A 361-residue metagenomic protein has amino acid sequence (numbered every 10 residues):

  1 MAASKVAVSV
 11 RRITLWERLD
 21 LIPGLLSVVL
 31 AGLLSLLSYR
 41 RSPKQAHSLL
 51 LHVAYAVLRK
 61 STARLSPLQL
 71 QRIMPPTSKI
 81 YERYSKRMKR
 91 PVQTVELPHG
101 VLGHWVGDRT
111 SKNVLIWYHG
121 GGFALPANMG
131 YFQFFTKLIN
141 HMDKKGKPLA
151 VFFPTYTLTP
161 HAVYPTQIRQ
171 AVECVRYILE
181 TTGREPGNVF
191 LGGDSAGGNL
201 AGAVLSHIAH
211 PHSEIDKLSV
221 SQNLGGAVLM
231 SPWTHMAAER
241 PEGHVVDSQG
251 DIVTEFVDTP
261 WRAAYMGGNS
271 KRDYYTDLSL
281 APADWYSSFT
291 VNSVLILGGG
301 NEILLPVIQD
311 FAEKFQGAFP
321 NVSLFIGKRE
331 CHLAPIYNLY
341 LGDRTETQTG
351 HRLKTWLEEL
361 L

Functional and structural regions predicted by a protein language model:
A2-W105: A glycine/proline-hinged amphipathic helix-loop "lid/cap" segment that gates access to hydrophobic ligand pockets
V101-K112, A281-Y286: Short beta-strand-to-loop junctions in surface cap/lid or active-site-entrance loops
H104, F152, S323-F325: General small-molecule cofactor/ligand-binding pocket signal
V106-G146: Short, surface-exposed "cap/lid" segments of acyl-processing enzymes
A127, F134, L149-G187, R344: Catalytic nucleophile-loop/oxyanion-hole region of alpha/beta-hydrolase and closely related hydrolase-like folds
Q133-M142, V172-L179, G202-E214, A312-E313: Short, well-ordered amphipathic alpha-helices
P186-V189, A203-L361: Alpha/beta hydrolase fold serine-hydrolase catalytic domain that processes acyl esters and thioesters
G193, G197, A201: Gly/Ala-rich beta-loop-alpha elbow adjacent to hydrolase catalytic centers
